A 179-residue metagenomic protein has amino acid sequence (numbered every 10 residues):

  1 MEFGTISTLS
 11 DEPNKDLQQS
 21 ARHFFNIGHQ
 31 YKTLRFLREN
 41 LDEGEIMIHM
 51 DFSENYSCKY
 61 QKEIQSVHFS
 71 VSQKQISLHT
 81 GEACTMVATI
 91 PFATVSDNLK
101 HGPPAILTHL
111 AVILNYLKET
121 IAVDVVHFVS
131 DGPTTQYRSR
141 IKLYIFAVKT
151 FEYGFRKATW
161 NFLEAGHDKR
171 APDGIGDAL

Functional and structural regions predicted by a protein language model:
M1-L179: Extended mixed-charge, aromatic/glycine-enriched low-complexity segments
